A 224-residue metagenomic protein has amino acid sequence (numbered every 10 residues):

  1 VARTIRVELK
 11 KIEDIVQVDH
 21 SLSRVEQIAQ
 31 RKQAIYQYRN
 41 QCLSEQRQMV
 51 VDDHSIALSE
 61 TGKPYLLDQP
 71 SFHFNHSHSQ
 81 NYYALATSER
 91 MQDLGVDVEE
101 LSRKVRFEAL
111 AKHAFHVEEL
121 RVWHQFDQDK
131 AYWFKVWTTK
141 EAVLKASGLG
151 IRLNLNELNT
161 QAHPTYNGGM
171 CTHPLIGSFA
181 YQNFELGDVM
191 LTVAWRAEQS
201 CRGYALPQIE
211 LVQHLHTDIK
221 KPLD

Functional and structural regions predicted by a protein language model:
V1-D224: Core catalytic alpha/beta fold that binds nucleotide/phospho-ligands
